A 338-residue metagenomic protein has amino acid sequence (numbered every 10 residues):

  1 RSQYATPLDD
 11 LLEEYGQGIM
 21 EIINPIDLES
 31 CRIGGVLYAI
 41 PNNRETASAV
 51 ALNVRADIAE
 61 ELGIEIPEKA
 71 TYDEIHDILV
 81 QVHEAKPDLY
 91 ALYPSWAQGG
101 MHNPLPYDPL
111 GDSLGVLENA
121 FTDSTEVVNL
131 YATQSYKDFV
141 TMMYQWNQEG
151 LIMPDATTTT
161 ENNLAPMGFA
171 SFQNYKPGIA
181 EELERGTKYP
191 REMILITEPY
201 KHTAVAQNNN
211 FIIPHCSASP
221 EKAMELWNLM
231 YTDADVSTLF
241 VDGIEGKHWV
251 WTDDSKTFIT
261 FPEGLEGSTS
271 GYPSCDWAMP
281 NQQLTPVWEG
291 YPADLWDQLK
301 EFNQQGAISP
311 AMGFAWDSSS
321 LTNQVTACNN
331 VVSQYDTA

Functional and structural regions predicted by a protein language model:
R1-A338: Extracytoplasmic/secretory soluble proteins
